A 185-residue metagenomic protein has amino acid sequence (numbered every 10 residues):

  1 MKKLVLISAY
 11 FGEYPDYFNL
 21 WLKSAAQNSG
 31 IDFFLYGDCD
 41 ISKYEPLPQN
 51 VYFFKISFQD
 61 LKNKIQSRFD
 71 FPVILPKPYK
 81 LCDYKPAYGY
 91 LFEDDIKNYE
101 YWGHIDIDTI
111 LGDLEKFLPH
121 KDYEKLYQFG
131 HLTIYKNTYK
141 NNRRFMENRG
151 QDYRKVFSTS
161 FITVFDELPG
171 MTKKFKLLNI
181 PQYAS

Functional and structural regions predicted by a protein language model:
M1-L20: N-proximal low-complexity "stem/linker" segments adjacent to membrane-targeting elements
S8-Y10, L35-G37, I105: Short beta-strand/turn micro-motifs composed of small residues that flank or help shape donor/cofactor-binding pockets
F11-Y14, C39-S42, F58-L61, D108-L111 (+1 more regions): Short, solvent-exposed loop/turn segments at secondary-structure junctions
L22-D32: Short, acidic, metal-binding catalytic loop of nucleotide-sugar glycosyltransferases
D38, S42-K97: Active-site-proximal specificity loops/subdomain of glycosyltransferases
D83-Y127: GT-A fold catalytic core of metal-dependent nucleotide-sugar glycosyltransferases, centered on the diacidic
H131-N137: Short glycine- and hydrophobic/aromatic-rich loop-to-beta-strand nucleating segment in the catalytic cores
R143-S185: Catalytic core and acceptor-binding pocket of nucleotide-sugar-dependent glycosyltransferases
